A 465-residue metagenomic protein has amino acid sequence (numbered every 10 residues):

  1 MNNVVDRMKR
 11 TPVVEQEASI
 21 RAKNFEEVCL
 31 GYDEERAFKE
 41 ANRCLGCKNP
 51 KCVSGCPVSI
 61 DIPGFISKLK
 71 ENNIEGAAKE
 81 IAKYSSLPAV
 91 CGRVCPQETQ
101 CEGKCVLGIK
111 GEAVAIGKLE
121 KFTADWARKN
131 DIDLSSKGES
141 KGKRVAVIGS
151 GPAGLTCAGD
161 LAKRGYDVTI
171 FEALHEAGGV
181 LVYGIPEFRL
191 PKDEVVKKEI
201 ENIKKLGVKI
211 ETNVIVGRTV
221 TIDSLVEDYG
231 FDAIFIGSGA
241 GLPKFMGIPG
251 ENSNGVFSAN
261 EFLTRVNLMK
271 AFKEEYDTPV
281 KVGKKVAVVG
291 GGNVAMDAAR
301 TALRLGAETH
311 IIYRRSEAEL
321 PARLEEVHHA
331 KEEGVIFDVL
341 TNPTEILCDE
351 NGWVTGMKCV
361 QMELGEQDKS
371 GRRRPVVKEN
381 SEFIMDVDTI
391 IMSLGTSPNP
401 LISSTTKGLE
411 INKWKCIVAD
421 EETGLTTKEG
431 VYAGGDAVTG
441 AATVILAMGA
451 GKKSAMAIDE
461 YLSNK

Functional and structural regions predicted by a protein language model:
S54, S59-G138, K204, T212 (+1 more regions): Glycine/serine-rich phosphate-binding loop and adjoining beta1-alpha1 elements at the start of nucleotide-handling
S86, G151-A153, E176, G292-V294 (+1 more regions): Residue-level detector of alpha-helix initiation sites
T123-E139, V196-R218, P243-L305, N412-E422 (+1 more regions): Glycine-rich dinucleotide-binding loop and its adjacent helix/turn
E139, R144-I148, I200-I248, E345-K358 (+3 more regions): Feature captures the FAD/FMN-dependent oxidoreductase FAD-binding
K143-T169, A295-L303: N-terminal Rossmann-like FAD-binding beta1-loop-alpha1 element of flavoenzymes
D167-I170, L174-K205, I210-E211, A299-E345: Rossmann-like dinucleotide-binding cores of NAD(P)H-dependent redox enzymes
N252-G283, Q367-A441: FAD-site-proximal beta/loop scaffold in flavoenzymes
A437-N464: A conserved FAD-binding loop/helix module that cradles the flavin
